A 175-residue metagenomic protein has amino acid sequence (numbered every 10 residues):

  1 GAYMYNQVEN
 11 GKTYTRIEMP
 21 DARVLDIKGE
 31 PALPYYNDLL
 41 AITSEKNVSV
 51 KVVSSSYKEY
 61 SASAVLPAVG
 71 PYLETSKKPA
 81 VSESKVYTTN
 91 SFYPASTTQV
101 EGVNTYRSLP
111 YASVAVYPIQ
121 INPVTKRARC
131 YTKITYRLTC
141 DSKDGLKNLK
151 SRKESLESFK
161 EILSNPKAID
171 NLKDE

Functional and structural regions predicted by a protein language model:
G1-E175: Extracellular pro-sequences of secreted precursors
